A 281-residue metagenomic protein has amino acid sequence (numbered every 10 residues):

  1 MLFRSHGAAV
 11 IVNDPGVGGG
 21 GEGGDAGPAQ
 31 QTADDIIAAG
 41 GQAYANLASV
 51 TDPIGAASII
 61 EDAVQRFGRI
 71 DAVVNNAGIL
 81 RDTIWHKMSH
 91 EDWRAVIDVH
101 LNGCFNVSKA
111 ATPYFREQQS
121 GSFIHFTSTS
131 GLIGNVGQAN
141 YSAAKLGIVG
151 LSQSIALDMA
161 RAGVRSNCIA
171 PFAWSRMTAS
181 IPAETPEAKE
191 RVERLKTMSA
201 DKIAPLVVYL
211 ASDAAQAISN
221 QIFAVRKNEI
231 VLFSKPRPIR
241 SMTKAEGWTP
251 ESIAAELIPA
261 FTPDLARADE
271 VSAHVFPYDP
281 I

Functional and structural regions predicted by a protein language model:
M1-L2: Short, small-residue-biased leader/transition segments that mark boundaries at the very start of proteins
S5-H6, P113, E117, I133 (+3 more regions): Active-site-adjacent segment of SDR/Rossmann-fold oxidoreductases
A26, Q30, L47-E61, H90: The beta1-alpha1 cofactor-binding region of Rossmann-like NAD(H)/NADP(H)-dependent oxidoreductases
I84-W85, D92-I97: Substrate-binding pocket helix/loop in short-chain dehydrogenase/reductase
S108, A144, S152: Active-site helix of classical SDR
S128: Residue(s) in the substrate-gating loop at a strand-loop-helix junction that position the organic substrate next
K189-I281: C-terminal helical subdomain
